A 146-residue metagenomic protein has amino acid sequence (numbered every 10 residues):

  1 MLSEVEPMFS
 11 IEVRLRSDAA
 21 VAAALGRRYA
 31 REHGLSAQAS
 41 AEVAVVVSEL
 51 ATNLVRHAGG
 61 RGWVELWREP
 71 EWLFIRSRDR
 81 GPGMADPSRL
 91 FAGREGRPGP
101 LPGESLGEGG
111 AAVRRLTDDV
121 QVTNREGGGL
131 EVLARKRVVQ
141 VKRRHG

Functional and structural regions predicted by a protein language model:
M1-S10, V55-G146: Conserved beta-strand-loop-beta-strand hairpin that lines the nucleotide-binding pocket of ATP/GTP-utilizing enzymes
F9-A23: STAS-typified acidic loop motif
V13, A37-Q38, G96-R97: Short, contiguous strand/loop micro-motifs
R14, R28-E32, R56-H57: Short, motif-level signal for alpha-helix interfacial/capping segments enriched in acidic residues and aromatics/proline
A20, A24-S48: Conserved short strand/loop->alpha-helix "switch" segment adjacent to the catalytic nucleotide/phosphoryl-transfer site
G26, A51, G110: Generic structural marker for isolated residues within well-ordered, non-membrane alpha-helices of soluble domains
S48, T52, R56: Short alpha-helix lining the ATP-binding pocket of the histidine-kinase-like ATPase
